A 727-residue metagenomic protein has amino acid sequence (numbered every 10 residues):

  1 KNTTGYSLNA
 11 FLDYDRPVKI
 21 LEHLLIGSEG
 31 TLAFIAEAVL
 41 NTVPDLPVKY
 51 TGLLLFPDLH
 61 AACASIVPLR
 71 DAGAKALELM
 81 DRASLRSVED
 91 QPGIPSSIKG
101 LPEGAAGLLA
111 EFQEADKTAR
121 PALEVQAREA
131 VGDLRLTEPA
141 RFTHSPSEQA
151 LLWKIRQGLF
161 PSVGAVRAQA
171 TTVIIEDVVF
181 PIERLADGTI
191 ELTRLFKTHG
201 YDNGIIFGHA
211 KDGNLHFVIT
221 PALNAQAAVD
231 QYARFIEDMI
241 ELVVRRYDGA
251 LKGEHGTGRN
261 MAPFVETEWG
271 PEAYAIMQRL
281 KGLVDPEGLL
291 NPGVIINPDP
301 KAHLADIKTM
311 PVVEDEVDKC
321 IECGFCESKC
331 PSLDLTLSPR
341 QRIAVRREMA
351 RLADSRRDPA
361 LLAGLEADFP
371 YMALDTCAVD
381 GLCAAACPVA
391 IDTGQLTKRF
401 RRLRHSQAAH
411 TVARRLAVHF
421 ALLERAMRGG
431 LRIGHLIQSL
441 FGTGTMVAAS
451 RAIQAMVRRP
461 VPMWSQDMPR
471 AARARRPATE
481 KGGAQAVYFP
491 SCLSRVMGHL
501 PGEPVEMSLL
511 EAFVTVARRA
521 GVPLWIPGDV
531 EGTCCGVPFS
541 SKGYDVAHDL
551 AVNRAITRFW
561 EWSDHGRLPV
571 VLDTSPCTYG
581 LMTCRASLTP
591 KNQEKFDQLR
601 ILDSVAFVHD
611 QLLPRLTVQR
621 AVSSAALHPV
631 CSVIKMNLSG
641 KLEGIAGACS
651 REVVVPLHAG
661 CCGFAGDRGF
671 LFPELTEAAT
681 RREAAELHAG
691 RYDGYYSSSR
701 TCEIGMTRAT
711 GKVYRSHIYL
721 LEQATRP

Functional and structural regions predicted by a protein language model:
K1-G253, T257-D299, H303-L304, K308-D334: Noncatalytic alpha-helical scaffold of FAD-dependent oxidoreductases
L21, M80-D81, R141-H144, R167-A168 (+8 more regions): Short coil/turn segments at secondary-structure boundaries
G100, V163-R167, F207-G213, L365 (+4 more regions): A glycine-rich, aromatic-flanked flexible loop/lid motif
D285, G394-P727: Iron-sulfur cluster-binding electron-transfer modules in prokaryotic oxidoreductases
L289-V294, F325-A350, T376-L403, G580-T583 (+1 more regions): Iron-sulfur cluster-binding cysteine motifs and their immediate structural context in ferredoxin-like electron-transfer
I296, L333-F369, A390-L416, R715-E722: Non-heme iron-sulfur electron-transfer modules
A302-E322, R356-V379: Ferredoxin-like iron-sulfur electron-transfer modules
V317-C323, E327, Y371-A384, G532 (+2 more regions): Residues immediately within or flanking Cys/His clusters that coordinate Zn2+ in small zinc-binding modules
